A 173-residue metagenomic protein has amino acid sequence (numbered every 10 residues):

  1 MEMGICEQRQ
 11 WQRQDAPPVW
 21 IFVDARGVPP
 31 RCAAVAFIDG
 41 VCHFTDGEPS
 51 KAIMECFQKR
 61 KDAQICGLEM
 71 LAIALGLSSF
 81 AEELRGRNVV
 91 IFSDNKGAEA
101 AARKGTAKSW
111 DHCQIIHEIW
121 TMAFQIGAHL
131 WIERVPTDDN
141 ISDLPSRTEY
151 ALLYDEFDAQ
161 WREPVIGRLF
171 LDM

Functional and structural regions predicted by a protein language model:
M1-W11: Amphipathic alpha-helical
R9-Q12, F22, F80-A81: Beta-strand elements of modular eukaryotic interaction domains
A16-P30: Two-metal-ion RNase H-like nuclease active-site motif
P18-W20, A33, V41-C42, R87-V90 (+1 more regions): Beta-sheet entry/capping signal
D24-V28, F37, P49-A52, D94-K96 (+2 more regions): An acidic- and aromatic-residue-enriched active-site/binding cleft used to recognize and process polar
I38-L71, G97, A102, T106: A short, polar/acidic, helix/strand-boundary loop motif
L75-S142, R147: RNase H catalytic domain
A128, L144-M173: Flexible, low-complexity interdomain linkers flanking nucleic-acid-processing modules
